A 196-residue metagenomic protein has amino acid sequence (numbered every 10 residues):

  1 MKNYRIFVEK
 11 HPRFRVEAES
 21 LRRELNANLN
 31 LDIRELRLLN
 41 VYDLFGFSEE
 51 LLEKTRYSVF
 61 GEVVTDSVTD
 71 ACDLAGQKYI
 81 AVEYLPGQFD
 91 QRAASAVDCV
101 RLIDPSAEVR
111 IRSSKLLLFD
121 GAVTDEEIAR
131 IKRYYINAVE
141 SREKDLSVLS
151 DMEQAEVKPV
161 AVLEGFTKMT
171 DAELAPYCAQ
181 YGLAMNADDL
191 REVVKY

Functional and structural regions predicted by a protein language model:
M1-Y196: Core nucleic-acid recognition elements
